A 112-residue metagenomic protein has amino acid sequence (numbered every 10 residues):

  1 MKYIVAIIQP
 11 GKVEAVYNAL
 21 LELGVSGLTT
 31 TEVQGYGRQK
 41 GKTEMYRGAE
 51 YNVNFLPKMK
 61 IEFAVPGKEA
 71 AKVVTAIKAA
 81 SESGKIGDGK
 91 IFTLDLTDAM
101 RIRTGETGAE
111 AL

Functional and structural regions predicted by a protein language model:
M1-L112: Positively charged, small/polar-rich N-terminal and surface patches that mediate targeting and assembly and bind
